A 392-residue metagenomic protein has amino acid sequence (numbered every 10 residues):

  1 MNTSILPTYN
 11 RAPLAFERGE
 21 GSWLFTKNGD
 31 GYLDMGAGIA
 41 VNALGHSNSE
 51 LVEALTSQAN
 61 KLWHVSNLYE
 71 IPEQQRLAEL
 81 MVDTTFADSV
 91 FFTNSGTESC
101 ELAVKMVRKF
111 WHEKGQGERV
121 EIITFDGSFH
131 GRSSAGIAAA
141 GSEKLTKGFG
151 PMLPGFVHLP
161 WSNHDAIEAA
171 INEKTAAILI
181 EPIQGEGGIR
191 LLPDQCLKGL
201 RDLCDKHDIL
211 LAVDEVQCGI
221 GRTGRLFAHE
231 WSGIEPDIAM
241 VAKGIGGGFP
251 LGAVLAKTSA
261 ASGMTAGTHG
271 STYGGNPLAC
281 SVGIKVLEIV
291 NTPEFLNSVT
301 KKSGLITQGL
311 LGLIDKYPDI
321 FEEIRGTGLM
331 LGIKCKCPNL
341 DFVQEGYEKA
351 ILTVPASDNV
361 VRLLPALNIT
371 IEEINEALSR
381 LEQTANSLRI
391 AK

Functional and structural regions predicted by a protein language model:
M1-K392: Conserved N-terminal phosphate-binding loop of PLP-dependent enzymes in the Aspartate aminotransferase
